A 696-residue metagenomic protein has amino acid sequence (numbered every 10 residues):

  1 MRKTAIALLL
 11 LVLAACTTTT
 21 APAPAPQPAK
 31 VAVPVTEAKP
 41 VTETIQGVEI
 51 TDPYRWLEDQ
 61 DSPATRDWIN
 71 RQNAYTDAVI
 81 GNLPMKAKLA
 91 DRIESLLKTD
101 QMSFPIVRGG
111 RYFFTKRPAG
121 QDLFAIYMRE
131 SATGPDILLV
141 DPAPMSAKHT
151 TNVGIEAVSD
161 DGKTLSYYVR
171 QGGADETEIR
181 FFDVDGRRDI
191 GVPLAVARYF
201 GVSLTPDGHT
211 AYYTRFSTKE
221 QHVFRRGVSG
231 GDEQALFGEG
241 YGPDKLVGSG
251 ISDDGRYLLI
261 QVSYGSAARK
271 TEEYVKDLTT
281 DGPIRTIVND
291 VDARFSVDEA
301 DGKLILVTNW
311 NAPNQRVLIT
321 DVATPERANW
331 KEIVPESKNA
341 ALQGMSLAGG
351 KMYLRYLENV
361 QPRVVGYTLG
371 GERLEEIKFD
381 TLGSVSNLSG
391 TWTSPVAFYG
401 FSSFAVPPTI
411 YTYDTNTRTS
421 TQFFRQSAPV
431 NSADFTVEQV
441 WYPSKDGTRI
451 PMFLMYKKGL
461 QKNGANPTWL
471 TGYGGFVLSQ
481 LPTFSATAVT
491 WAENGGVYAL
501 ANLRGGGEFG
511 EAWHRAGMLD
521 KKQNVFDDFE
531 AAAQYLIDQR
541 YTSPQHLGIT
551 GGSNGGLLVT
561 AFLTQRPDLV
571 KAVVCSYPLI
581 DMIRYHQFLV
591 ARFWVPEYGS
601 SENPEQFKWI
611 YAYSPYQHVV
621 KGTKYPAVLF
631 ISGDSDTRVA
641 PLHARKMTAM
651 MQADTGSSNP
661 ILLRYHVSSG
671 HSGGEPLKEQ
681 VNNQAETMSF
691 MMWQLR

Functional and structural regions predicted by a protein language model:
L13-A15: C-terminal motif of bacterial Sec signal peptides marking the signal peptidase cleavage site
T17-T19: Bacterial signal peptide processing site
P63-A157, Y168, K245-E299, E332 (+8 more regions): Non-catalytic accessory segments flanking enzyme active sites
M128-R129, R180-V184, V223-S229, E273-L278 (+2 more regions): Beta-propeller blade signature
D136-I155, K163-V169, G173-R215, Q221-F224 (+1 more regions): Asp-box/WD-like beta-propeller blade repeats and closely related beta-sheet repeat scaffolds
A143-E156, Y168-A174, D185-R188, Y413-T419 (+6 more regions): Cap/lid segment of the alpha/beta-hydrolase catalytic domain
Q221-S263: Polar, glycine-rich mid-to-C-terminal structural blocks that act as macromolecule-binding/assembly scaffolds
L500-R696: Active-site-proximal cap/loop segments of hydrolase catalytic domains
